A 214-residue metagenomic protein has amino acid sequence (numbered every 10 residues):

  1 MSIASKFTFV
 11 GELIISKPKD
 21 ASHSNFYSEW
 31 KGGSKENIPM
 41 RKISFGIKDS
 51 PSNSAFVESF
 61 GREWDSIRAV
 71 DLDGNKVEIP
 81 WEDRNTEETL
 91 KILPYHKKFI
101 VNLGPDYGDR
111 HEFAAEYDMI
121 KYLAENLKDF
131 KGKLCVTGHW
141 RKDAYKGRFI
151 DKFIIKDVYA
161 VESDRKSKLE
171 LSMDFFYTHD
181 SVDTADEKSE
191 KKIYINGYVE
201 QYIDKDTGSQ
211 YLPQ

Functional and structural regions predicted by a protein language model:
M1-Q214: OB-fold and OB-like single-stranded nucleic-acid-recognition modules and their adjacent interaction interfaces
